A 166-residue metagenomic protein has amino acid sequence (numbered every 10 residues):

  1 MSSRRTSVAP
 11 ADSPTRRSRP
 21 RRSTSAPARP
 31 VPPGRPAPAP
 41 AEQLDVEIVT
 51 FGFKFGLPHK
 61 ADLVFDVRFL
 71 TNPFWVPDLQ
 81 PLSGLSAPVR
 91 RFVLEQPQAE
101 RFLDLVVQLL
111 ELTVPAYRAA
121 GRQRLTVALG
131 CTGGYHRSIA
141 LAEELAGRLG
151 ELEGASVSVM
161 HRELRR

Functional and structural regions predicted by a protein language model:
S2-V127, E163-R165: C-terminal accessory "lid"/substrate-recognition subdomains
D104-E111, I139-E143, G147: A generic structural signal for well-ordered alpha-helical surface patches
Q123-A146: Catalytic cysteine-centered active loop of the rhodanese-like fold, especially the PTP/DSP P-loop
A146-S156: Post-Walker A helix-loop "phosphate-sensing" segment adjacent to the P-loop in P-loop NTPases
G154-L164: Short beta-strand-centered segment that lines the nucleotide-binding/catalytic pocket of NTP-utilizing
